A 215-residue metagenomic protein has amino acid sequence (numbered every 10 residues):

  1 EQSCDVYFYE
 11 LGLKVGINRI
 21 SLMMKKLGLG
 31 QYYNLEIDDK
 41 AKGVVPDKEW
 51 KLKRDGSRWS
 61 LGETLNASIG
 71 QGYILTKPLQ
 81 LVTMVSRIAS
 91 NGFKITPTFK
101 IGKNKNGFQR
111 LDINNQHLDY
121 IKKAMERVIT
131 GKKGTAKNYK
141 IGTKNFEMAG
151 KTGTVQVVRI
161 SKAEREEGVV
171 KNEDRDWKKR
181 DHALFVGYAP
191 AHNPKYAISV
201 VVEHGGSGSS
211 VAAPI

Functional and structural regions predicted by a protein language model:
E1-S199: Beta-lactam-recognizing serine transpeptidase/beta-lactamase-like catalytic domain environment
L81, G208-A213: Short, charged, low-complexity patches
I88, P214-I215: Non-catalytic, well-ordered alpha-helical segments in soluble enzyme domains
N115, A213-P214: Short, conserved loop/turn and helix-capping segments at secondary-structure boundaries that abut family-defining
E203-G206: A generic structural motif
